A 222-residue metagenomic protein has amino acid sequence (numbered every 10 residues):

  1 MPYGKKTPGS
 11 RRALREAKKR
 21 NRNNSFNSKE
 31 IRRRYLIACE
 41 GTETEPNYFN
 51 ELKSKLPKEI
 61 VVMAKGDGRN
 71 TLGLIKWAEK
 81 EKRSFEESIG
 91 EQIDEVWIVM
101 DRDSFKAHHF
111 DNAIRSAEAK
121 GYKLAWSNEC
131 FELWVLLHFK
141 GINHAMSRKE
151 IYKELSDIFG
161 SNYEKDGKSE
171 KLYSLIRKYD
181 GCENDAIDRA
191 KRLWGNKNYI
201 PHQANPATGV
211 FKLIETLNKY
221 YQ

Functional and structural regions predicted by a protein language model:
M1-Y35, P46, N50-K65, E86-W97 (+1 more regions): C-terminal accessory helical subdomains adjacent to catalytic cores in phosphodiester- and nucleotide-handling enzymes
L36-E40: Short hydrophobic beta-strand that contains or immediately precedes a catalytic carboxylate
T42-T44: Short acidic, Gly/Ser-rich segments with clustered Asp/Glu that frequently serve as metal-coordination loops in enzyme
I60-E86: A broadly used, surface-exposed interaction patch
